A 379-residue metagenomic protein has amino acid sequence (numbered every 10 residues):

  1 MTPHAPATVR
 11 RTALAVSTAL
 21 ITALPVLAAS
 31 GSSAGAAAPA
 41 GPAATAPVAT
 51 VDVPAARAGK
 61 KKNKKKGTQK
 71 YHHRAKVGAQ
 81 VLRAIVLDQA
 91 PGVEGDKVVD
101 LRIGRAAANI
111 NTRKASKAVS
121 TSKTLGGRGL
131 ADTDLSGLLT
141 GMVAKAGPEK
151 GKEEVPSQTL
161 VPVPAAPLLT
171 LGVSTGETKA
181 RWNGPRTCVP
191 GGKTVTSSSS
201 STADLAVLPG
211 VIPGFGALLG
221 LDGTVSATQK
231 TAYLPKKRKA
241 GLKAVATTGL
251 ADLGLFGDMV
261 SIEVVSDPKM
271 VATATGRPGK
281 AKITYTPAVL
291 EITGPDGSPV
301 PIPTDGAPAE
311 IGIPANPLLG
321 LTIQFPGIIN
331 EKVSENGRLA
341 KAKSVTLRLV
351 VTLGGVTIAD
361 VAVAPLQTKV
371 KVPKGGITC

Functional and structural regions predicted by a protein language model:
M1-A40: Secretory targeting and sorting signals
A37-C379: Extended, solvent-exposed, non-transmembrane regions
